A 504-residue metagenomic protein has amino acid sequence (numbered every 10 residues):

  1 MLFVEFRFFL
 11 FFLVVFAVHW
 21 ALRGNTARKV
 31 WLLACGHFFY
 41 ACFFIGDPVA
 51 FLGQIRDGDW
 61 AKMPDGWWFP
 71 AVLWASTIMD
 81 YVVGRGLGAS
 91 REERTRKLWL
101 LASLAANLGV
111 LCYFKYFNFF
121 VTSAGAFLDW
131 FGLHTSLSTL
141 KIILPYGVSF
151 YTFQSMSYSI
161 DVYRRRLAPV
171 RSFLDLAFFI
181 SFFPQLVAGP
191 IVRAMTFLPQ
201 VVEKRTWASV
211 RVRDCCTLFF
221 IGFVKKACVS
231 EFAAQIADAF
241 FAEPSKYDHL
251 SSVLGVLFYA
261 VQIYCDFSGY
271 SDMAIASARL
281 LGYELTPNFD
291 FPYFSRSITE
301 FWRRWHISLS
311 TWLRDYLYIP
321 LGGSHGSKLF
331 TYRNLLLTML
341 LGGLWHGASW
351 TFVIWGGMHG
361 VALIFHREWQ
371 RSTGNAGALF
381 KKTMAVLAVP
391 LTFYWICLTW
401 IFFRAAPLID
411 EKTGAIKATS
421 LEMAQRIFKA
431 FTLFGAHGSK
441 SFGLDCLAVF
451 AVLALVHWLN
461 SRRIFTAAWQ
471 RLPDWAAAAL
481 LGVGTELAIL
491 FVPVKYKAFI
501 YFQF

Functional and structural regions predicted by a protein language model:
M1-Q503: Membrane-embedded transmembrane alpha-helical bundles that form the catalytic cores of multi-pass lipid-modifying
